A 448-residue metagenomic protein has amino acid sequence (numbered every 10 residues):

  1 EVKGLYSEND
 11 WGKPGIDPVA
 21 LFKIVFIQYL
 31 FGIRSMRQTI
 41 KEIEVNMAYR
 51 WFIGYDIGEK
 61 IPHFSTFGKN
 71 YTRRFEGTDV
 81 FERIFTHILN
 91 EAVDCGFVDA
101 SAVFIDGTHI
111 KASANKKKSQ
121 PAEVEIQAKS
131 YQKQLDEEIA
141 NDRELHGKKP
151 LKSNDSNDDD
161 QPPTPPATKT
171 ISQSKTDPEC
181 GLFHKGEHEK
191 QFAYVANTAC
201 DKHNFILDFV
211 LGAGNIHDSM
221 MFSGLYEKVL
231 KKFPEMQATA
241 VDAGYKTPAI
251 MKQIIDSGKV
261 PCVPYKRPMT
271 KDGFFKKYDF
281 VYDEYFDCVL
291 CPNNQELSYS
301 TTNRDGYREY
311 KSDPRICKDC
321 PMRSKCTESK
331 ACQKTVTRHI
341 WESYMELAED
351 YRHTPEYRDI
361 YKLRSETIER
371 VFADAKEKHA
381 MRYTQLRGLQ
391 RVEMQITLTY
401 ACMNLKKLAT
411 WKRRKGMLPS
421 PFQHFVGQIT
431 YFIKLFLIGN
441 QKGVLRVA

Functional and structural regions predicted by a protein language model:
E1-F26, I340, Y344: Basic, short loop/linker segments at the boundary and entry of helix-turn-helix/winged-helix-like folds
Y29: Short, aromatic/basic-rich helix-turn unit that serves as a nucleic-acid recognition element
G32-V45, Y55-A448: Anion-binding and metal-coordination hotspots
R50-G54: Short arginine-rich
